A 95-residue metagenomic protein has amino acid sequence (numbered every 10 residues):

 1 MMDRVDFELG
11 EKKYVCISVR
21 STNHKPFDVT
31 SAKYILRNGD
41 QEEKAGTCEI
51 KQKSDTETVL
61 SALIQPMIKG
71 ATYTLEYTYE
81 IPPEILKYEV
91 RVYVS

Functional and structural regions predicted by a protein language model:
M1-S95: Contiguous segments within soluble domain cores/interaction surfaces
